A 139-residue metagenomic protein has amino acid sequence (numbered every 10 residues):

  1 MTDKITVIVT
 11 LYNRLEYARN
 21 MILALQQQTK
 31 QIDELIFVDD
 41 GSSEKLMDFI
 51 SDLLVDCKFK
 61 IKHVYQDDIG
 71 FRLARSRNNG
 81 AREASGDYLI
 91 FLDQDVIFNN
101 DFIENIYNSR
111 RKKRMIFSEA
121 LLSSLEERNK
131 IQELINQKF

Functional and structural regions predicted by a protein language model:
K4-T6, E34: Cell-envelope/extracellular polymer assembly enzymes that use nucleotide-activated donors
R14-Q27: Short, well-formed alpha-helical segments that are part of the catalytic scaffolds of diverse glycosyltransferases
I22-L23, M47, G86, N100-R111: Short alpha-helix within the catalytic core of nucleotide-sugar-dependent glycosyltransferases
D33-S42, V64-Q66: Short beta-strand/loop segment that forms part of the nucleotide-sugar
D39-I50, V96: A conserved acidic beta->alpha catalytic loop
D67-A84: Glycine-rich, basic loop-to-helix element that forms the pyrophosphate-binding segment of sugar-nucleotide handling
L89: Short aromatic/hydrophobic "clamp" motif used to bind/position activated sugar donors
D101-F139: Conserved donor NDP-sugar-binding/catalytic core segment of glycosyltransferases
